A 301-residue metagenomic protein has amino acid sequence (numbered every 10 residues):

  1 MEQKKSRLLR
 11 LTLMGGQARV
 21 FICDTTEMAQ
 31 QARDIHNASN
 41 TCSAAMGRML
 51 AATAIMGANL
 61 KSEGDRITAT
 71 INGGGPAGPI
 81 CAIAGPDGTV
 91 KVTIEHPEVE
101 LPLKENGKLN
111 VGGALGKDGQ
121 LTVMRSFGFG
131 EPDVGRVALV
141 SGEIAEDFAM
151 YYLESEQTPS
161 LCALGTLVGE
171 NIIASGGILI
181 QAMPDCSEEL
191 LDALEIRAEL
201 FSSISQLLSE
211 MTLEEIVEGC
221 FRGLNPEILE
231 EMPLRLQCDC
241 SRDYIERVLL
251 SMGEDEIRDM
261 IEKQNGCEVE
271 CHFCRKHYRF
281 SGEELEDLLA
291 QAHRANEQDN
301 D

Functional and structural regions predicted by a protein language model:
E2-E230: Interaction interfaces in information-processing and related assembly proteins
E199-D301: Cys/His-clustered metal-coordination modules, chiefly Zn-binding fingers
